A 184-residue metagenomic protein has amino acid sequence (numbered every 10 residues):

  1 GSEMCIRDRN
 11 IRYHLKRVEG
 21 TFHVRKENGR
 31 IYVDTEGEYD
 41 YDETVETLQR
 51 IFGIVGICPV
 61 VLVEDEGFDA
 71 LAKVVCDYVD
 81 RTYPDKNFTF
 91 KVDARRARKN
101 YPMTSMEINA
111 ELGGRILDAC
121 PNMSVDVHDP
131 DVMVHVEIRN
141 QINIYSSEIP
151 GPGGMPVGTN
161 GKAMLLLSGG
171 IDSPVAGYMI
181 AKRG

Functional and structural regions predicted by a protein language model:
S2-M164, P174-G184: RNA-binding accessory domains that recognize and position tRNA/RNA substrates
G170: Conserved G/P- and acidic residue-centered "switch" motifs that form tight phosphate/ATP-binding loops in soluble
